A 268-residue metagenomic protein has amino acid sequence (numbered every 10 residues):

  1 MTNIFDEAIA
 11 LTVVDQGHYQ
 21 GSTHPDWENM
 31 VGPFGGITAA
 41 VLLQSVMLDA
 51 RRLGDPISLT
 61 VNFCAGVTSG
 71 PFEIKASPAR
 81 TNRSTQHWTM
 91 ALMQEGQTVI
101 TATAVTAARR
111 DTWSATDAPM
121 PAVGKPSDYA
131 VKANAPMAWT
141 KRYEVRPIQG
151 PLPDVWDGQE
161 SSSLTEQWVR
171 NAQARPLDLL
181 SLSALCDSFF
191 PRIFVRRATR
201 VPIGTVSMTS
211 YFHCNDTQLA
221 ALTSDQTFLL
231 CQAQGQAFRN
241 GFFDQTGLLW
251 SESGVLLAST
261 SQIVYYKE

Functional and structural regions predicted by a protein language model:
M1-E268: Terminal targeting signals and extreme-terminal segments of soluble enzymes
